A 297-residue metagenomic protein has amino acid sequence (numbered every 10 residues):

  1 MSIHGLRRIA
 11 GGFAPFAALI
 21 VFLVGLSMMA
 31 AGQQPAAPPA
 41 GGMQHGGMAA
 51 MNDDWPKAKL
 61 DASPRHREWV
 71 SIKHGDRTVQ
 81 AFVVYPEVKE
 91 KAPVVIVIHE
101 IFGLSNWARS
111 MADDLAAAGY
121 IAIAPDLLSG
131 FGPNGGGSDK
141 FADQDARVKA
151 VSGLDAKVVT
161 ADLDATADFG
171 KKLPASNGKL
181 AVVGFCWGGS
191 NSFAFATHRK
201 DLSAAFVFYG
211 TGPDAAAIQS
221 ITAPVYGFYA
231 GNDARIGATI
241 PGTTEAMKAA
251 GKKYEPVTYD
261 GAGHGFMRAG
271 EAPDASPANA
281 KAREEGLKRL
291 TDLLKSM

Functional and structural regions predicted by a protein language model:
M1-G11: N-terminal secretory signal peptides that target proteins for export/translocation
I9-G12, P38, D54-P56, L60 (+2 more regions): Serine-hydrolase catalytic machinery in alpha/beta-hydrolase-like enzymes
I20, G25-S71, V79-Q80: An N-terminal hydrophobic leader/cap segment in hydrolases
L163-T222: Primarily recognizes the serine-hydrolase "nucleophile elbow" in alpha/beta-hydrolase and SGNH/GDSL folds
S220-V225, A250-K253: Short, proline-enriched alpha-helix->beta-strand connector loops that line the catalytic pocket of alpha/beta-hydrolase
G227-Y229: Short beta-strand/loop motif that positions the catalytic acidic residue of the alpha/beta-hydrolase fold
N232-G237: Acidic catalytic loop of the alpha/beta-hydrolase fold
K248, K253-M297: C-terminal catalytic histidine-bearing segment of alpha/beta-hydrolase fold enzymes
